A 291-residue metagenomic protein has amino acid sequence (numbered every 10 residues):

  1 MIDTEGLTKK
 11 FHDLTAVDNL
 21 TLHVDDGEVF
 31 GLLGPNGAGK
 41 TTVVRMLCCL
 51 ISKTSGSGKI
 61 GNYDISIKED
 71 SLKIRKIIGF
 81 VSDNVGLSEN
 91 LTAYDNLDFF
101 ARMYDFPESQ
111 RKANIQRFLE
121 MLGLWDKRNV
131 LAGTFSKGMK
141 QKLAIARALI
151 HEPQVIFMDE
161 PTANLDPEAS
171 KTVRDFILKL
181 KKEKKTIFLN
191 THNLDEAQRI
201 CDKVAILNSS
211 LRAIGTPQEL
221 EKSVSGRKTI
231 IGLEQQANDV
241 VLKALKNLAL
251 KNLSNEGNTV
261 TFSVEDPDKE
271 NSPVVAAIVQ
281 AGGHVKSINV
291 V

Functional and structural regions predicted by a protein language model:
I2, K9-N208: ABC transporter nucleotide-binding domains
K9, L22, I231-L233, F262 (+1 more regions): Preference for bulky hydrophobic residues occupying beta-strand positions in well-ordered beta-sheet regions
T15, E28, A237-D239, D266-D268: Residues that cap or initiate secondary-structure elements
I67-K68, K112, N129, K140 (+3 more regions): Structural motif corresponding to alpha-helix initiation and N-cap regions
L97, A237-V241, V274: Generic structural signal for hydrophobic residues
R174-E265: ABC transporter nucleotide-binding domain
N247-V291: Non-catalytic connector elements of ABC transporters
